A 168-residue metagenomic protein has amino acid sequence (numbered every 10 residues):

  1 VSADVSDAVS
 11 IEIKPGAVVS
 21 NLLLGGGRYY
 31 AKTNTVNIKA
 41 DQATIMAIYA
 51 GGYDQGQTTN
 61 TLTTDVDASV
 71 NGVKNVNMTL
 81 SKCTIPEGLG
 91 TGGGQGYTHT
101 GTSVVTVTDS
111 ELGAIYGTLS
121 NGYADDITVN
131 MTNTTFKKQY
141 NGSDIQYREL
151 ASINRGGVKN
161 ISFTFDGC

Functional and structural regions predicted by a protein language model:
V1-N21, G27-A47, G52-G88, G93-C168: Surface-exposed loop/turn motifs in large extracellular/passenger domains
